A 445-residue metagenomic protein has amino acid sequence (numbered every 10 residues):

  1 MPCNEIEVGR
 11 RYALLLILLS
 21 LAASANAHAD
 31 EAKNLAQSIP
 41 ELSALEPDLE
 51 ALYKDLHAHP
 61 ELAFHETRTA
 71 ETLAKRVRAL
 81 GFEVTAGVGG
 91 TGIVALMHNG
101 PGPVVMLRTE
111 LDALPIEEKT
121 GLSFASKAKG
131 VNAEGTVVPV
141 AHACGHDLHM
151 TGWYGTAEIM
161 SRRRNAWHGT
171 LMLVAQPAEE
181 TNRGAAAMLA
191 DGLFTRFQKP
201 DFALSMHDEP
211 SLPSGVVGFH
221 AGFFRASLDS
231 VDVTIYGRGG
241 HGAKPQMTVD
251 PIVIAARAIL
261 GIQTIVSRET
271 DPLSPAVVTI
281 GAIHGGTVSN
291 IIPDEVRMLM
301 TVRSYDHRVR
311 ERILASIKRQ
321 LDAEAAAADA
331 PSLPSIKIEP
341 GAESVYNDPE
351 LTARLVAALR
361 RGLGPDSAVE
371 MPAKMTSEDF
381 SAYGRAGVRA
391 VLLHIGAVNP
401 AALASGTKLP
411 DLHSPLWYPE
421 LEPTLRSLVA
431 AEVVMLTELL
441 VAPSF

Functional and structural regions predicted by a protein language model:
M1-L14: Bacterial N-terminal signal peptides that target proteins for export
Y12-A23: Bacterial N-terminal signal peptides
A25-A29: Boundary at the C-terminal end of the N-terminal hydrophobic targeting segment
D30-A32, V253-F445: Metal-dependent amide/peptide-bond hydrolase catalytic core, centered on the "pita-bread" metallohydrolase fold
D30-H142, D147-G169: Acidic/His- and Gly-rich active-site-bordering loop/insert found across diverse amide/peptide-bond hydrolases
L56, A95, L107, H146 (+8 more regions): Divalent metal-coordination and catalytic microenvironments
V94, K129-A141, D147-L148, M160-A282 (+1 more regions): Histidine/acidic-residue-rich, glycine-tolerant segments that coordinate divalent metal ions
